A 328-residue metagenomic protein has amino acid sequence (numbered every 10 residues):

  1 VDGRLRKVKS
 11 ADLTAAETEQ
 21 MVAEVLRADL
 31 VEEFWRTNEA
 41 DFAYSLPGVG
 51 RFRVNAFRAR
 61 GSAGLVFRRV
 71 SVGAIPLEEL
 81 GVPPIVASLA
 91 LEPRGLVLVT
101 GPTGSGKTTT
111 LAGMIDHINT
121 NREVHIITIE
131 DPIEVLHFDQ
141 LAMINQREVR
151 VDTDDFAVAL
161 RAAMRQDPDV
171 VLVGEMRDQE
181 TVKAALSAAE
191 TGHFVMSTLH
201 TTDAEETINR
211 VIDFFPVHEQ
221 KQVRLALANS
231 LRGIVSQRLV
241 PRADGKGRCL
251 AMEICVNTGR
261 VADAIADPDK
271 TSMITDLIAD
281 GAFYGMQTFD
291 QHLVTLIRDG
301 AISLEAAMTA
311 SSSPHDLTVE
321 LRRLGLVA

Functional and structural regions predicted by a protein language model:
V1-A328: Short, flexible helix-loop junctions that flank or precede catalytic/ligand sites
